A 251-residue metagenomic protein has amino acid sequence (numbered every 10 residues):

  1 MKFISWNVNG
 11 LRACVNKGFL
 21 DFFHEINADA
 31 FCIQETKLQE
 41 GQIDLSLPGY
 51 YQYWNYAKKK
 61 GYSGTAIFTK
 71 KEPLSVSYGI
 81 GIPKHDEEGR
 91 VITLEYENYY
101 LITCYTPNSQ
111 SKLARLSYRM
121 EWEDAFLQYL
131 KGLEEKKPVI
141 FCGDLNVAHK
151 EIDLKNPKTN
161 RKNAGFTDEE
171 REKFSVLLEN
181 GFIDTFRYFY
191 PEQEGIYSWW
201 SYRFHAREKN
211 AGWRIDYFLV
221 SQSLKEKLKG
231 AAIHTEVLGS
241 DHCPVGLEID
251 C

Functional and structural regions predicted by a protein language model:
M1-L47, Y51, A57-S63: N-terminal, active-site-proximal structural segment of metallo-dependent hydrolase catalytic domains
M1-N9, N98-Q110, C142: Active-site-proximal beta-strand elements of phosphoester/diester hydrolases
N7, F23-G41, L101, L130-E151 (+4 more regions): Active-site beta-strand/loop signature of hydrolases that rely on acidic residues for catalysis
K37, Q42-S109: Structured beta-strand-rich core segments of catalytic domains in phosphoester-bond hydrolases
Y51, A125-A211, I215: Metal-dependent phosphoesterases centered on the DNase I-like endonuclease/exonuclease/phosphatase
K60-S75, I196, F204-E226: Conserved beta strand-loop-helix elements of the APE1-like EEP
K70, L94-E97, S221-Q222, S240 (+1 more regions): Active-site beta-strand termini and strand-to-loop segments that position acidic
G81-I82, P107-E123, K158-N163: Surface-exposed cleft-lining segments at the edges of enzyme active sites
